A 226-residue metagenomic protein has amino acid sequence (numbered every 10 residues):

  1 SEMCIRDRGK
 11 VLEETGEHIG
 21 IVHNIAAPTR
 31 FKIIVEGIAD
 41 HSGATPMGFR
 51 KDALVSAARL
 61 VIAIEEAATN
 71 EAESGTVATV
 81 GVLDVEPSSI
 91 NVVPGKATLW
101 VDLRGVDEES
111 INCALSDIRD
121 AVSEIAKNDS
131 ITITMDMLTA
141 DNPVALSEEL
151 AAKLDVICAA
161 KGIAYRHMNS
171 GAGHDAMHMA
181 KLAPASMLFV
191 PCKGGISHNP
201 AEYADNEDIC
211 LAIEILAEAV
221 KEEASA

Functional and structural regions predicted by a protein language model:
S1, V22-A26, E36-A39, D107-C158: Metal-dependent peptidase/peptidase-like ectodomains
M3-I5: Short, small-residue-biased leader/transition segments that mark boundaries at the very start of proteins
G20-G37, A97, M187-V190: Short beta-strand elements
V22-A27, I90-G95, H178-L182: Short glycine/proline-enriched loop/turn "hinge" motifs that connect secondary-structure elements and lie
H23, T45-N70, S110, L115-D120 (+1 more regions): His/Asp/Glu-rich mid-to-C-terminal helical/loop segments that flank catalytic regions of hydrolases
S74-N91: A structural supersecondary motif
D136-A226: An extended, acidic, His-containing surface patch that forms the Zn2+-binding/catalytic region of metallohydrolases
